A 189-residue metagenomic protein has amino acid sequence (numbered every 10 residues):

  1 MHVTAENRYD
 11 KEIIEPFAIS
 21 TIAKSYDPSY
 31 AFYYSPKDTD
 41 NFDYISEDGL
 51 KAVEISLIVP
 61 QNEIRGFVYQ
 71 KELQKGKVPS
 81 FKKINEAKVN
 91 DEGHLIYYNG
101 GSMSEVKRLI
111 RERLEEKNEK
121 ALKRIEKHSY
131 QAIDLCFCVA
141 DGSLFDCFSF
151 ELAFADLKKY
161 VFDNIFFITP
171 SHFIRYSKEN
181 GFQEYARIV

Functional and structural regions predicted by a protein language model:
M1-K37, S56-V189: Metal-dependent nuclease catalytic core centered on acidic motifs
D38-D43: Phosphate-end processing signature that detects enzymes handling 5′-triphosphorylated RNA and polyphosphate
Y44, K51-L57: Conserved catalytic cores of phosphodiester-cleaving nucleases, focusing on short active-site segments
I45-E47, I168: A generic structural motif
E47-D48, K178: Short acidic-glycine loop/turn motifs at beta-strand connectors
